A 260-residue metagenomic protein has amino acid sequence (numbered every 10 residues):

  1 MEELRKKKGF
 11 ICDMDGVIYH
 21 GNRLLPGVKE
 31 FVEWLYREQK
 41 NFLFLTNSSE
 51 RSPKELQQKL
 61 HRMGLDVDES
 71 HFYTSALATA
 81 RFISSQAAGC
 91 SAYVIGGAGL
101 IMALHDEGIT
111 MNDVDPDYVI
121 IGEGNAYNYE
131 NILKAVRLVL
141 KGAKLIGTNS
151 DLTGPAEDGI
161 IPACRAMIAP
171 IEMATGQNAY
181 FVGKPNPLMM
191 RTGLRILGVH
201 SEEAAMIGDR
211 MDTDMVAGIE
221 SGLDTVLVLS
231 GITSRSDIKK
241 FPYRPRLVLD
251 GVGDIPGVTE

Functional and structural regions predicted by a protein language model:
M1-C12, V17-R37, R51-Y73, A80 (+1 more regions): Asp-based, Mg2+/Mn2+-dependent phosphohydrolase catalytic module
S48: Conserved phosphate/oxyanion-binding catalytic-loop motifs
